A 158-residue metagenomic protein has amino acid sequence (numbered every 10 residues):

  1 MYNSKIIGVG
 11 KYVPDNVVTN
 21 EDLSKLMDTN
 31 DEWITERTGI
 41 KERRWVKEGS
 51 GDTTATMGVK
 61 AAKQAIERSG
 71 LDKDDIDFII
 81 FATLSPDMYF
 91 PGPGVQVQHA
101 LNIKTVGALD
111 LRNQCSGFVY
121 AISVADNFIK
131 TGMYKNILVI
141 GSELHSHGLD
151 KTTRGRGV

Functional and structural regions predicted by a protein language model:
M1-D77, L101: Conserved "HGTGT" condensation-loop signature of ketosynthase/thiolase-family condensing enzymes that catalyze
V9-K11, L84, S142: Cofactor-binding loop segments of dinucleotide-utilizing enzymes, especially the Rossmann-like FAD- and NAD(P)+-binding
D52, L84-D87: Short, surface-exposed acidic/glycine-rich loop or hinge patches that mediate macromolecular interfaces
E67-K73, P86-V158: Acyl-thioester C-C bond-transforming condensing/cleaving domain
F78-L84: Short glycine-rich or small-residue beta-strand-to-loop segments that form or flank ligand, phosphate, metal/Fe-S
